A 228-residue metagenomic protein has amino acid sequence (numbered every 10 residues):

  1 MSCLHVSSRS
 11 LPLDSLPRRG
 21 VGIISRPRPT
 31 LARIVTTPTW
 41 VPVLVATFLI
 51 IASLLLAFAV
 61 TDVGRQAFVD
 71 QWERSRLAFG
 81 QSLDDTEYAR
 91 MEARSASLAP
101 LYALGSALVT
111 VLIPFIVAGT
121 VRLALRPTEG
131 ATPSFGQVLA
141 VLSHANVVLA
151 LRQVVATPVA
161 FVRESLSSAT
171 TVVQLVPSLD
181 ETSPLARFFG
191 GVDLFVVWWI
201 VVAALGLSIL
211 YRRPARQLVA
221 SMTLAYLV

Functional and structural regions predicted by a protein language model:
M1-L11: Short, intrinsically disordered terminal tails adjacent to the first/last structured region
R9-S25, R94, T132: Short, membrane-interfacial amphipathic segments enriched in basic
L13, Y102-V109, L185-G190: Short alpha-helical transmembrane interface motifs in multi-pass membrane proteins
L13-V21, G80-Y88, S165-S168: Charged, low-complexity, helix/coiled-coil-prone segments
P17-G20, V43-L44, L104-A107, V111 (+4 more regions): Alpha-helical transmembrane segments
S25, P29-L151: Selected alpha-helical membrane-embedding segments in polytopic membrane proteins
G136-V228: Hydrophobic alpha-helical transmembrane segments and adjacent short intramembrane/lumenal linkers of inner/organellar
